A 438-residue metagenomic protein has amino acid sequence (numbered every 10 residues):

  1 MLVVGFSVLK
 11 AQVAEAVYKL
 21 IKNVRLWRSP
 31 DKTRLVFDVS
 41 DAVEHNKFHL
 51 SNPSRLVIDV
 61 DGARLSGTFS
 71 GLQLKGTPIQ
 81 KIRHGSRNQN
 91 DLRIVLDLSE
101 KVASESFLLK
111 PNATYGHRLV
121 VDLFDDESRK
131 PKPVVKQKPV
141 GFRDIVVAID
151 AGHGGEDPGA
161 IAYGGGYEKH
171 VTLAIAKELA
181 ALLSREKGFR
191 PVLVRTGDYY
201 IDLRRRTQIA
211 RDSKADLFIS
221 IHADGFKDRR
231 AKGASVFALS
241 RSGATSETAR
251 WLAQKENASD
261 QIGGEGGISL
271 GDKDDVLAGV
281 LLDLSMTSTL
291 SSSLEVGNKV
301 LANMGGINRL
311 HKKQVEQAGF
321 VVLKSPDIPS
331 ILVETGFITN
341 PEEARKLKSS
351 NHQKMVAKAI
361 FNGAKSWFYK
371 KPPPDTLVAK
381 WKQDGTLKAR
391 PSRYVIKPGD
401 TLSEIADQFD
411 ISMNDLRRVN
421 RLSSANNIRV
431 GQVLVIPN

Functional and structural regions predicted by a protein language model:
M1, K10-V147, V395, E404-D407: Signal-peptide-cleaved, periplasmic/extracellular N-terminal interaction regions immediately downstream of the signal
K19-I21, P30-R34, S40-V43, S51-R55 (+16 more regions): Extracytoplasmic
W27, R34-D38, R55-D61, K81-G85 (+15 more regions): Soluble periplasmic/extracytoplasmic beta-strand elements of cell-envelope proteins
W27, S40, S99-K101, D122 (+13 more regions): Structured segments of extracytoplasmic/periplasmic soluble domains in secreted or envelope-associated proteins
H45, I58, A278-A379, R418: Active-site-adjacent mobile loop/cap segments within catalytic or ligand-binding domains
S128-L277, M286-N298, K354, W381 (+2 more regions): Catalytic-core regions of hydrolytic enzymes
Y369-P391, L434: Proline-rich, low-complexity linker regions of envelope-associated factors in Gram-negative bacteria
D384-D415, Q432: Primarily a LysM-type cell-wall glycan-binding module
